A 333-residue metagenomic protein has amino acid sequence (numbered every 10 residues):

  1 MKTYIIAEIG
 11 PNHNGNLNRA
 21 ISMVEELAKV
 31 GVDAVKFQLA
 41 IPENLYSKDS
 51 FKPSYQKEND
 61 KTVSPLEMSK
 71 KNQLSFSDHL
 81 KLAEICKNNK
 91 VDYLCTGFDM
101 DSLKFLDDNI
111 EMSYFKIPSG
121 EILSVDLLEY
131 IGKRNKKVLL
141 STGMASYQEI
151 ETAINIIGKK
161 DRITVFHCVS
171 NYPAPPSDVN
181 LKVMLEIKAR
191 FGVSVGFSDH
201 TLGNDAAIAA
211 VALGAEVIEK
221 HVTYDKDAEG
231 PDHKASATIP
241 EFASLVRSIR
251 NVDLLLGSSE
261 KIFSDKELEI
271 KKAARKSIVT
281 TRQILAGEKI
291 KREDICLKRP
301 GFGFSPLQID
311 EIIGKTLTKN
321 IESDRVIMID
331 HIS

Functional and structural regions predicted by a protein language model:
M1-S333: Catalytic cores and adjacent flexible loops of soluble metabolic enzymes that perform enolate/carbanion chemistry on
